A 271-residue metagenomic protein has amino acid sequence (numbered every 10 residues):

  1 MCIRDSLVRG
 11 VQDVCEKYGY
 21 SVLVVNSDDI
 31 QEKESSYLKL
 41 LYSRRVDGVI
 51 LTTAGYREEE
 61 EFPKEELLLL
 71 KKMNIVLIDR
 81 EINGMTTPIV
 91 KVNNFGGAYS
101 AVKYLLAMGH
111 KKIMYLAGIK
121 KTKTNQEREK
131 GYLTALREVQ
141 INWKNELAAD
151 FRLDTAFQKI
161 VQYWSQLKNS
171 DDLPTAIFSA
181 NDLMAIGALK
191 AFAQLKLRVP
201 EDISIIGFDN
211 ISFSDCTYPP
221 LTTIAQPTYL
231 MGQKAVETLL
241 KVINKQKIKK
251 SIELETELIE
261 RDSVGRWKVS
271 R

Functional and structural regions predicted by a protein language model:
I3-K103, A107: Alpha-helical recognition/docking segments in bacterial nutrient-uptake and carbohydrate-utilization systems
R4-S6, V24-K33, G55-E58, R80 (+7 more regions): Hinge/beta->alpha junction and helix N-cap segments in small-molecule ligand-binding domains
D47, K111-K112, T175: Short acidic/polar active-site loop segments enriched in Thr and Asp
I50, K112-G118: Short beta-strand segments enriched in small/hydrophobic residues
K144, V161, S165-R271: Flexible loop/turn connectors
